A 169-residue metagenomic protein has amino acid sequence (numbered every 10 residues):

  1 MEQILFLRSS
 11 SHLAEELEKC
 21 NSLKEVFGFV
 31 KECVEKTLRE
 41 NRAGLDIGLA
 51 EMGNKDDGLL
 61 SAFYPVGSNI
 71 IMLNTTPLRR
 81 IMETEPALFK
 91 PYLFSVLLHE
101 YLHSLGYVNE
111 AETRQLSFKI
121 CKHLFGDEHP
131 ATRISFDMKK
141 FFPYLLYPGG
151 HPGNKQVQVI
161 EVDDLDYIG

Functional and structural regions predicted by a protein language model:
M1-M82, V108-G169: Metalloprotease/metallohydrolase-associated module, dominated by Zn2+-dependent proteases
M72-L98: Short acidic, glycine/tyrosine-flanked loop/strand segments centered on an H-E-D-like triad
P91-V108, R114: Active-site recognition of the HExxH zinc-binding catalytic motif
